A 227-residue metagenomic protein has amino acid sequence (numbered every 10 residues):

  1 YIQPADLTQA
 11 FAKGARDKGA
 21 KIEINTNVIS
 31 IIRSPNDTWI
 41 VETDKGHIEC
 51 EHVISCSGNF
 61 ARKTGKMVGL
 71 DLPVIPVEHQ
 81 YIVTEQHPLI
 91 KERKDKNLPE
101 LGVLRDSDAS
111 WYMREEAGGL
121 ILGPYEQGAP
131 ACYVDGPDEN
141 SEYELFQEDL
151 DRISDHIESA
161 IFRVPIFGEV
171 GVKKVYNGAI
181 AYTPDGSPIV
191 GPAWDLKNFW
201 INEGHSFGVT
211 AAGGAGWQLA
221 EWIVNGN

Functional and structural regions predicted by a protein language model:
Y1-H52, F60: Helical element adjacent to the flavin cofactor pocket in flavoenzyme catalytic cores
A10, D108, A117, A131 (+1 more regions): C-terminal catalytic lobe of FAD-dependent flavoproteins
G14, K18, K63, M67 (+2 more regions): Active-site catalytic microenvironments for nucleophilic, acid-base chemistry
S30-I31, L104, M113, V190: A structural signal for short hydrophobic beta-strand segments in well-ordered beta-sheet cores
H47-E100: Central helical "cap/lid" subdomain
V68, I82-V83, P88-A131, E148-D151 (+1 more regions): Mid-domain catalytic core of redox enzymes that form a hydrophobic substrate pocket/lid adjacent to a catalytic redox
L72-P76, L101-R105, W111, G171 (+1 more regions): Short Gly/Pro-enriched turn/cap motifs at secondary-structure boundaries
L72-V74, I90-K94, I121, F167-K173 (+1 more regions): Acidic/polar loop patches that form or flank catalytic/metal-binding clefts of enzymes that bind anionic ligands
